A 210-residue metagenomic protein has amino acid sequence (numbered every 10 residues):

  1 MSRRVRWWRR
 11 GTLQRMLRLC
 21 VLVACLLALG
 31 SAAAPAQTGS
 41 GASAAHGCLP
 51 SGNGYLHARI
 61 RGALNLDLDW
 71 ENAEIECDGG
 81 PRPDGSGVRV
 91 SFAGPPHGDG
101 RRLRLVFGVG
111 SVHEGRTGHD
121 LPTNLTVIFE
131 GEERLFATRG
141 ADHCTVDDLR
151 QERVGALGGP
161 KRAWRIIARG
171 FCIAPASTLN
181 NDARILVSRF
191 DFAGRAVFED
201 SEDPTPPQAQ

Functional and structural regions predicted by a protein language model:
V5-V21: Bacterial N-terminal signal peptides that target proteins for export
L19-L29: Bacterial N-terminal signal peptides
A36-S40, P207-Q210: Compositionally biased, proline/threonine/alanine/serine-rich low-complexity intrinsically disordered stretches
Q37-G140: An ectodomain-focused feature that recognizes extracytoplasmic/extracellular
D67, P175-L179, S201-D203: Intrinsically disordered, low-complexity acidic/polar segments
H119-A196: Acidic, glycine-rich flexible loop segments
G194-Q210: Short, low-complexity, Pro/Ser/Thr/Gly-rich segments in the mature regions of secreted, periplasmic
